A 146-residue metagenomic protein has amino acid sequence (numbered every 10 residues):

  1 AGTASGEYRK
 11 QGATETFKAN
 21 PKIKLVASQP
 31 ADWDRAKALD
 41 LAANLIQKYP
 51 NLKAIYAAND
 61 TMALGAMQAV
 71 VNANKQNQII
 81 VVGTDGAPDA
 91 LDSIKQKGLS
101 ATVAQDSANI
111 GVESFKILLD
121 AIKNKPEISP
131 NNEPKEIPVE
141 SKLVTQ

Functional and structural regions predicted by a protein language model:
A1, S5, T16, I110-Q146: Hinge/cleft segment of the Venus flytrap/periplasmic-binding protein
A1-Q11, E15-T16, N20-K22, V26: Extracytoplasmic substrate-binding proteins
E7-G12, K37-L39, A87-A90, D106-K125: Hydrophobic alpha-helical segments within soluble ligand-binding/sensing domains
A13, A27, A31-D92: Hydrophobic alpha-helical
T14-K18, M67, K95, L119: Class I S-adenosyl-L-methionine
L25-S28, V81, T102, E136 (+1 more regions): Conserved beta-strand scaffold positions in the cores of enzyme catalytic domains, especially in NTP/NDP-utilizing
S28, Q96-A108: Short beta-strand elements at the ligand-binding edges of bilobed clamshell
D85-S100, K142: Flexible loop/hinge segments that line or gate small-molecule binding clefts
